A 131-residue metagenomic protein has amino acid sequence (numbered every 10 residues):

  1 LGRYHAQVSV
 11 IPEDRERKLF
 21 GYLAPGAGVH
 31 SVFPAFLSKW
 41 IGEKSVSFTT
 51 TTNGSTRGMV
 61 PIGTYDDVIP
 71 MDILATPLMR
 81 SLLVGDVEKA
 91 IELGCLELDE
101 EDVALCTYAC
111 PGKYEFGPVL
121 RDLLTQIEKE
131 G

Functional and structural regions predicted by a protein language model:
L1-G131: Redox cofactor-anchoring modules in respiratory/redox and cofactor-processing assemblies
